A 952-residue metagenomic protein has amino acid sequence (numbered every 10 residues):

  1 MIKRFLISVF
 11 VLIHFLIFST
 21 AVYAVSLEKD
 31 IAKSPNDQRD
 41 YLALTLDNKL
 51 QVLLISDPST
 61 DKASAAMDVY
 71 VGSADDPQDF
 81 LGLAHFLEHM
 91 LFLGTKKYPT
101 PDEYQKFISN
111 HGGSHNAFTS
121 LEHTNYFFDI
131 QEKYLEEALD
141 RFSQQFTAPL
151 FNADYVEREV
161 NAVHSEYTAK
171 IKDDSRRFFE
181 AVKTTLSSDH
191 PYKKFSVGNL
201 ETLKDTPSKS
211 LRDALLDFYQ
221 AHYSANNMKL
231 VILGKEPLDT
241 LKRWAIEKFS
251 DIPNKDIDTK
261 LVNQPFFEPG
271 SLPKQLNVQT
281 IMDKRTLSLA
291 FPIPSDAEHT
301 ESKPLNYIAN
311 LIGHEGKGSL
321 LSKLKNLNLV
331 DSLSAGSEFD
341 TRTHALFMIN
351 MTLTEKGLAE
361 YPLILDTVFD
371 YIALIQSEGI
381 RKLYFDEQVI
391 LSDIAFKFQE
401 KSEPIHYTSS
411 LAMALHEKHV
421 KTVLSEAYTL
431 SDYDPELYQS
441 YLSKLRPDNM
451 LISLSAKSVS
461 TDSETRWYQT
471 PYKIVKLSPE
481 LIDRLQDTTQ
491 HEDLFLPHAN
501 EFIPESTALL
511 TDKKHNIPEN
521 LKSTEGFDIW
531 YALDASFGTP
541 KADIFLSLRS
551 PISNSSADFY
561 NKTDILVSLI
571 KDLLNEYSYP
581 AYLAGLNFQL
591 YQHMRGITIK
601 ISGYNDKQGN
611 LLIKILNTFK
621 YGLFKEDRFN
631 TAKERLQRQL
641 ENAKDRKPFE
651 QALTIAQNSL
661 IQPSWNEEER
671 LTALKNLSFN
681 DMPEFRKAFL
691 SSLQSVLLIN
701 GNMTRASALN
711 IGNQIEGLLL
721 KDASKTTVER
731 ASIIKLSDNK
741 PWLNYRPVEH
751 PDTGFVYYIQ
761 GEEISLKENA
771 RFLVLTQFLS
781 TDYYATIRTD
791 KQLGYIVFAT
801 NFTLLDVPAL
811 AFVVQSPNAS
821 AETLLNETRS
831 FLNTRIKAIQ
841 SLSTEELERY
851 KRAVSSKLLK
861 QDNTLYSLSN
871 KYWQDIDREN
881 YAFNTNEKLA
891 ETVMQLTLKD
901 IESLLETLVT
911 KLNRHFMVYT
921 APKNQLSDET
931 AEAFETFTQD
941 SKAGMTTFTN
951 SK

Functional and structural regions predicted by a protein language model:
S8-S19: Bacterial N-terminal signal peptides
V25-K29, V231, Y384-A535, I544 (+6 more regions): C-terminal regions of mature proteins
S34-S64: Mature N-terminal segment immediately following signal peptide/propeptide cleavage in secreted/periplasmic
K49, M67, H85, Y126 (+23 more regions): Buried hydrophobic packing residues in well-ordered domains
S64-D129, K194-N199, H314-S332, F339-A345 (+5 more regions): M16/MPP (pitrilysin/insulinase) zinc-metallopeptidase core fold and M16-derived inactive scaffolds
L93-K97, D129-V160, T343-E400, P551 (+7 more regions): M16/insulysin-pitrilysin zinc metalloprotease superfamily fold
K106, E137-L139, P149-K194, G198-D213 (+8 more regions): Non-catalytic accessory/assembly modules
K242-D258, I711-T726: Glycine-centered hinge/linker elements that transmit conformational signals in sensory and ligand-binding systems
